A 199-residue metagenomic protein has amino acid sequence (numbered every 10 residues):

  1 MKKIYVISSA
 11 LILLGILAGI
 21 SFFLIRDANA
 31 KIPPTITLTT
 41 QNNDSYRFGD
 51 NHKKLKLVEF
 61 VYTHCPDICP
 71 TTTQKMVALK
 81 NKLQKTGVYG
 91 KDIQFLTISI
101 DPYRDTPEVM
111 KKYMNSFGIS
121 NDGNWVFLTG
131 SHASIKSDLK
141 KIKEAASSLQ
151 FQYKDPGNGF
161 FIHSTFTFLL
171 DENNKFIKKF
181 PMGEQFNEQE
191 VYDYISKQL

Functional and structural regions predicted by a protein language model:
M1-T39, S196-L199: N-terminal targeting signals for export/organelle localization
P33-P34, L55-K56, S164-F166: Short loop/turn microsegments at loop-to-beta-strand junctions
T37-L55: A short beta-strand-turn-helix
G49-P70, M76, F95-L96: Short active-site neighborhood of thiol/selenol oxidoreductases, capturing the structured segment around
K75-I142: Structural microenvironment flanking redox-active thiols in thiol-disulfide oxidoreductases
N81-V88, N115-I119, S147-F151, K175 (+1 more regions): Sec-exported extracytoplasmic/periplasmic mature domains
Q152, P156-L199: Thiol-/selenol-based redox modules, centered on thioredoxin-like and closely related oxidoreductase domains
